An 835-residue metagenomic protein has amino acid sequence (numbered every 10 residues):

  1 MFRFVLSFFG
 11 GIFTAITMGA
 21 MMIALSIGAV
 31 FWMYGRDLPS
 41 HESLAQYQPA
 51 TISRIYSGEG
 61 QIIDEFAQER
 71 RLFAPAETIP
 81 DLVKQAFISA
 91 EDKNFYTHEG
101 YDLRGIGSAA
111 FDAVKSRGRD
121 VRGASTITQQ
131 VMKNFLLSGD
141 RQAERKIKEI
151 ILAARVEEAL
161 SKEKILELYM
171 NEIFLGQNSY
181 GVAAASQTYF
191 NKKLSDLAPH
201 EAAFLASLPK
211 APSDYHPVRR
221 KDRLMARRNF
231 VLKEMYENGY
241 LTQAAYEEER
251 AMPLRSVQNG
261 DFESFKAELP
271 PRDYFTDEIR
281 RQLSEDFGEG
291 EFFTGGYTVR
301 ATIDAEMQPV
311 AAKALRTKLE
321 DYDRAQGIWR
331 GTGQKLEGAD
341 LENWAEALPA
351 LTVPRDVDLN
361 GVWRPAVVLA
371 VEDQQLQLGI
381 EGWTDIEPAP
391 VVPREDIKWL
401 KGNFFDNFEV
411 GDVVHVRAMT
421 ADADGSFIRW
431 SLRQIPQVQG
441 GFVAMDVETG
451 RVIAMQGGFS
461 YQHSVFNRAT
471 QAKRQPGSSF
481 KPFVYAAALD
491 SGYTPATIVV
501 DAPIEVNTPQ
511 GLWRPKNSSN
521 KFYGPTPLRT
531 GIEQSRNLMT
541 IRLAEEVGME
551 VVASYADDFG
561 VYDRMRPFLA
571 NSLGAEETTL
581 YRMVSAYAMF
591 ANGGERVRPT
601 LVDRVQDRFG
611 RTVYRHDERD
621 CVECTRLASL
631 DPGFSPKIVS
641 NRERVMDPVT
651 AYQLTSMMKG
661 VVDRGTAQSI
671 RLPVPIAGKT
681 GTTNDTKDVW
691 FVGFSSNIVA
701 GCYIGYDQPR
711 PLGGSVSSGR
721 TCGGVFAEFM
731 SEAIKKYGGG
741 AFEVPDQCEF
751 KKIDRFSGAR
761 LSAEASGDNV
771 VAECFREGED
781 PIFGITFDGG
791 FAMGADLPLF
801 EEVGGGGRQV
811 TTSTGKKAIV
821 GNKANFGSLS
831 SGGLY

Functional and structural regions predicted by a protein language model:
M1-Y56, N94, V114, Y322: N-terminal type II signal-anchor transmembrane helix that functions as the membrane-insertion/stop-transfer segment
G28, R119-E381, L543, D557-D558 (+3 more regions): Non-catalytic, structured segments within soluble enzyme domains
E42, E263-S264, L336-A350, A370-Q374 (+10 more regions): Soluble, non-transmembrane domains of envelope/secretory-pathway proteins that act on or interact with carbohydrate
F87, M235, A311, D373 (+7 more regions): Active-site SXXK
Y96-I106, Y180-A183, T242-A245, F466 (+4 more regions): Short, well-structured active-site flanking segments
K115-R141, S195, F262-K266, P270-R272 (+4 more regions): Conserved catalytic neighborhood of penicillin-recognizing serine enzymes
P253-L254, E263-E268, I303-D304, D558-C621 (+8 more regions): Active-site-proximal helix/loop microenvironment of the serine DD-peptidase/beta-lactamase transpeptidase fold
D273-E291, G440-Q475, A486-A487, A591 (+5 more regions): Active-site beta-strand/loop architecture of penicillin-binding DD-peptidases
